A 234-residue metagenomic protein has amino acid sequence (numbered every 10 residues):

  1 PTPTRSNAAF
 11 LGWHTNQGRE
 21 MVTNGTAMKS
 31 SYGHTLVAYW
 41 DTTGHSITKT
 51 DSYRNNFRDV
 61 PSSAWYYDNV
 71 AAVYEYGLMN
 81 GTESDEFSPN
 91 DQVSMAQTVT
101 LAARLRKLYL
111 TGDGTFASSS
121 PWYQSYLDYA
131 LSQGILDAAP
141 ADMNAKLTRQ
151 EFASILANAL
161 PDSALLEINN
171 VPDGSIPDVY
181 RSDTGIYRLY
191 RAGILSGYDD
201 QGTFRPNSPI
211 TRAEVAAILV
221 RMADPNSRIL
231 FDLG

Functional and structural regions predicted by a protein language model:
P1-S62, D68-A71, T184: Secondary-structure capping and domain/repeat boundary segments
T42-W65, N80-Q150, L156-G185, L195-P209 (+1 more regions): Feature responds to low-complexity, polar/acidic, surface-exposed segments characteristic of secreted/exported proteins
A72-V73, A130, L189: PEST-like intrinsically disordered low-complexity regions enriched in serine, proline, threonine and acidic/polar
A192: Change "in soluble alpha/beta enzymes" to "in soluble alpha/beta proteins
I218: Aromatic- and glycine-enriched pocket-lining scaffold segments that form the walls of small-molecule binding clefts
